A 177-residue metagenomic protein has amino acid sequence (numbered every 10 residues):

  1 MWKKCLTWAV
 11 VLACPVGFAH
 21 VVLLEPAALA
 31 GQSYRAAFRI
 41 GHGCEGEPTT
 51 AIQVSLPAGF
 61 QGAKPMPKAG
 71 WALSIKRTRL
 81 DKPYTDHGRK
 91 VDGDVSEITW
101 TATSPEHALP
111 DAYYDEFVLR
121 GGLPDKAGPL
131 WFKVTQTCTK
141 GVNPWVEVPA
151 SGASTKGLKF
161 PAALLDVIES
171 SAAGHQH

Functional and structural regions predicted by a protein language model:
M1-L6: Bacterial N-terminal signal peptides that target proteins for export
C14-V16: N-terminal signal peptide c-region/cleavage motif recognized by signal peptidases
F18-R39: N-terminal edge beta-strand
A30, T137-H177: Extracytoplasmic/periplasmic copper-protein system
S33-Y34, R39-W71: Low-complexity, serine/threonine/proline/glycine-rich extracellular segments that form mucin-like
S55-P110: Structured domain cores in non-transmembrane regions
I98-G128: Low-complexity, intrinsically disordered segments enriched in Ser/Thr together with acidic residues
G128-T137: Short, surface-exposed ligand- or partner-binding patches at beta-edge/loop junctions that are enriched in aromatics
